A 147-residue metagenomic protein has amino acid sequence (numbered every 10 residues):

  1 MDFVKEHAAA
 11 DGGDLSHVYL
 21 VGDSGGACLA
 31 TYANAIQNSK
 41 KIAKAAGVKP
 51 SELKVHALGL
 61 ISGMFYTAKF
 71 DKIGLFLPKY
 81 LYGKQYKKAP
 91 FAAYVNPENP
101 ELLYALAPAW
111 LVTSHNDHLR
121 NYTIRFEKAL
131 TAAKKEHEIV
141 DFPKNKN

Functional and structural regions predicted by a protein language model:
M1-N147: Alpha/beta-hydrolase superfamily serine-hydrolase fold, recognizing
